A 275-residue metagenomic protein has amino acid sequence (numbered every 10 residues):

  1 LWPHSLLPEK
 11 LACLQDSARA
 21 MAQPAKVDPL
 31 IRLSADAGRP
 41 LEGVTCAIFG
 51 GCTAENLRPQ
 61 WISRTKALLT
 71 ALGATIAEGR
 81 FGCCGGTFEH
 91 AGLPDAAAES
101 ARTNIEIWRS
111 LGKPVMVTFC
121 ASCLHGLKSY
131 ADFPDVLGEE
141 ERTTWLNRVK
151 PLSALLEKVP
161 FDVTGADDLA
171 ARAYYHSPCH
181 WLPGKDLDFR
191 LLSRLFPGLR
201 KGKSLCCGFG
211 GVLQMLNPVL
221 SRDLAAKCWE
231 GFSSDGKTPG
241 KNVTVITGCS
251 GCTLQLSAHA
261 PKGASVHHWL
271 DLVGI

Functional and structural regions predicted by a protein language model:
L1-D135: Iron-sulfur-cluster electron-transfer modules
L1-P3, H90, P94-A96, K128-S129 (+3 more regions): Iron-sulfur (Fe-S) cluster-binding segments and ferredoxin-like electron-carrier domains, especially [2Fe-2S]
Q15-M21, E139-D167, G202-F209, P261-I275: Short, flexible loop segments at boundaries between secondary-structure elements
T45-F49, T53, L57, W61 (+2 more regions): Basic- and aromatic-lined ligand-binding clefts that recognize polyanionic substrates
F49-E55, R80-G92, V117-S129, Y174-K185 (+2 more regions): Local cysteine-cluster metal-coordination motifs and their immediate loop/turn environment, predominantly Fe-S cluster
A96-N104, D162-H180, N217-C228: A polyampholytic, Gly/Pro-enriched intrinsically disordered region
L220-V243: A short, acidic, amphipathic alpha-helical segment used as a generic capping/interface helix at domain edges
